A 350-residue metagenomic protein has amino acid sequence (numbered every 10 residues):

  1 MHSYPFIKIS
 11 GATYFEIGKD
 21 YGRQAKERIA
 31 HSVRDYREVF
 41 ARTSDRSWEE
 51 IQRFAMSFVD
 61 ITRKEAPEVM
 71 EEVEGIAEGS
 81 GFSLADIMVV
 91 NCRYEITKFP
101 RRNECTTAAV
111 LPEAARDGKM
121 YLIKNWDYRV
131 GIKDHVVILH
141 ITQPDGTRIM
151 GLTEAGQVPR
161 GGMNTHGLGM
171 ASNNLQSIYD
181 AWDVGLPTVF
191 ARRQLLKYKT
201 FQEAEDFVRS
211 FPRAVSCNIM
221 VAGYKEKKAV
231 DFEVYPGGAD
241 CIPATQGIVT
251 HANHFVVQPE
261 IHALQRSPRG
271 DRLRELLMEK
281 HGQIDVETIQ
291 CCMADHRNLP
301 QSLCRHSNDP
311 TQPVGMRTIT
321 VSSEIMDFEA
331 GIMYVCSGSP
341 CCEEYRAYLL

Functional and structural regions predicted by a protein language model:
M1-E104, L196-L350: C-terminus-biased signal that marks the final domain/tail of proteins
A85, G161, R193: Flexible, active-site-adjacent loop/turn segments at secondary-structure boundaries
C92-F190, V321, M333-V335, C342: Internal mixed beta-strand/loop scaffold within catalytic domains of large alpha/beta enzymes
F190-L196: Short, well-ordered beta-strand elements within core beta-sheets of diverse protein domains
